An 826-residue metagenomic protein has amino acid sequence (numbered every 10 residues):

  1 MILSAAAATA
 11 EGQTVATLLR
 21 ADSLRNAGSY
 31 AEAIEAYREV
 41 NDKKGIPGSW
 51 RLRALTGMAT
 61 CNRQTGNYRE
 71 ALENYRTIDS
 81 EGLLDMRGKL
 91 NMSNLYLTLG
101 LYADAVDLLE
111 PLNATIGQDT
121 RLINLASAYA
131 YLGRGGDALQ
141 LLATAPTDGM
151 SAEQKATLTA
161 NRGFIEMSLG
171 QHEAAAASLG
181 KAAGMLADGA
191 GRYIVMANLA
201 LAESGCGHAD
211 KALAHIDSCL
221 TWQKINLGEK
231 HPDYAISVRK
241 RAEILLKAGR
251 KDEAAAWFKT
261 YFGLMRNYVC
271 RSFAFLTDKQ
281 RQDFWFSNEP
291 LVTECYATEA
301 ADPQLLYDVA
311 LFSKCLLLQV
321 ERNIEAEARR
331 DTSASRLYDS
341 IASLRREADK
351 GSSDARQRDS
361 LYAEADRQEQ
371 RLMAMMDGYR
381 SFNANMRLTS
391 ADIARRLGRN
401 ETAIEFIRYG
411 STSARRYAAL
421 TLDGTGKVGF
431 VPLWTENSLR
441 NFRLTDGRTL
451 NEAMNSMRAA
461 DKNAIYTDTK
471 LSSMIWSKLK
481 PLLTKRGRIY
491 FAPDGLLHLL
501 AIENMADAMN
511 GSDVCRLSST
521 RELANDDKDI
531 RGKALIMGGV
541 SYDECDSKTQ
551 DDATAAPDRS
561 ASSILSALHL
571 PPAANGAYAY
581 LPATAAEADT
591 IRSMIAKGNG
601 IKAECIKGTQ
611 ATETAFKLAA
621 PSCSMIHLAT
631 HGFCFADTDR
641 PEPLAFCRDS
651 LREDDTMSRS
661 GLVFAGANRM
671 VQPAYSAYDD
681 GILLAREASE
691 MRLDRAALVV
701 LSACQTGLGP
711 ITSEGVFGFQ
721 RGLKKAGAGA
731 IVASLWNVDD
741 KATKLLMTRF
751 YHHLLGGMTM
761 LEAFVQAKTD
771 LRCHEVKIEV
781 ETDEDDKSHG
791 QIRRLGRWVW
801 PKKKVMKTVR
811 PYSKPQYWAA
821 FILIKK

Functional and structural regions predicted by a protein language model:
A10-A31, E35-E39, G45, S49-T56: N-terminal leader/linker segments that initiate helical-solenoid repeat arrays
L18, D22-N26, R53-Q64, R87-T98 (+6 more regions): Conserved alpha-helical positions within TPR/SEL1-like repeat arrays
G45-I46, D79, D148-S151, M185-A190 (+2 more regions): Short coil/turn linkers that connect adjacent helices within long alpha-helical scaffolds, especially alpha-solenoid
G191-I194, N198-A459, S473, G487-A508 (+6 more regions): Alpha-helical solenoid repeat scaffolds used for protein-protein interaction
L372, M376-K826: Catalytic cores of enzymes
